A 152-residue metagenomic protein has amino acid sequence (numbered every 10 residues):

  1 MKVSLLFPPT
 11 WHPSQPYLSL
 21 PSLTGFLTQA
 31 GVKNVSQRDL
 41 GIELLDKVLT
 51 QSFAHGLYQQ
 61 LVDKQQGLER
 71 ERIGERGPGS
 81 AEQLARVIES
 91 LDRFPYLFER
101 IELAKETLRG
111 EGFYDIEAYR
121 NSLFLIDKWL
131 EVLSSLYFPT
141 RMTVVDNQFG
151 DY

Functional and structural regions predicted by a protein language model:
M1-Y152: A short, structured N-terminal alpha-helical element that caps or precedes a catalytic domain
